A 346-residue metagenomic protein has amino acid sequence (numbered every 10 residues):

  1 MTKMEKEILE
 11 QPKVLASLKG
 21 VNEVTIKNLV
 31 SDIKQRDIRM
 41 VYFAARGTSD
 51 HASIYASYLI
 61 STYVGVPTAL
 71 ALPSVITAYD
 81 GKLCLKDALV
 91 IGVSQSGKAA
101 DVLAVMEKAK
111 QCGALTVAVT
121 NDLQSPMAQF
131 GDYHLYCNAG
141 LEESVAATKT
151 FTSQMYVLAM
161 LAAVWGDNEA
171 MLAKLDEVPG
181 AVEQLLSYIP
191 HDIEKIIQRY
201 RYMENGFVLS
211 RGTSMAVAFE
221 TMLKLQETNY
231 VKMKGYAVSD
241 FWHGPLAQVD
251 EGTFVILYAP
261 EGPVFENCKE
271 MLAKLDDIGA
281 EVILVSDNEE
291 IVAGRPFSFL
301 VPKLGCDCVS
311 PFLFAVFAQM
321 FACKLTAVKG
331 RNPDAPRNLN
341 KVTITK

Functional and structural regions predicted by a protein language model:
T2-Y42, Y133-C137, L141-F254, V264 (+1 more regions): Active-site phosphate/pyrophosphate-binding segments
K34-G180, R211, F254, Y258-G305 (+1 more regions): Glycine-rich phosphate-binding loops that contact phosphosugars or nucleotide phosphates
T221, C268-L272, F314, R337: Composition- and surface-driven signal marking solvent-exposed, interaction-prone regions in large proteins
L304-K346: Peripheral docking tails and interdomain loops at the edges of cofactor- or intermediate-handling domains
